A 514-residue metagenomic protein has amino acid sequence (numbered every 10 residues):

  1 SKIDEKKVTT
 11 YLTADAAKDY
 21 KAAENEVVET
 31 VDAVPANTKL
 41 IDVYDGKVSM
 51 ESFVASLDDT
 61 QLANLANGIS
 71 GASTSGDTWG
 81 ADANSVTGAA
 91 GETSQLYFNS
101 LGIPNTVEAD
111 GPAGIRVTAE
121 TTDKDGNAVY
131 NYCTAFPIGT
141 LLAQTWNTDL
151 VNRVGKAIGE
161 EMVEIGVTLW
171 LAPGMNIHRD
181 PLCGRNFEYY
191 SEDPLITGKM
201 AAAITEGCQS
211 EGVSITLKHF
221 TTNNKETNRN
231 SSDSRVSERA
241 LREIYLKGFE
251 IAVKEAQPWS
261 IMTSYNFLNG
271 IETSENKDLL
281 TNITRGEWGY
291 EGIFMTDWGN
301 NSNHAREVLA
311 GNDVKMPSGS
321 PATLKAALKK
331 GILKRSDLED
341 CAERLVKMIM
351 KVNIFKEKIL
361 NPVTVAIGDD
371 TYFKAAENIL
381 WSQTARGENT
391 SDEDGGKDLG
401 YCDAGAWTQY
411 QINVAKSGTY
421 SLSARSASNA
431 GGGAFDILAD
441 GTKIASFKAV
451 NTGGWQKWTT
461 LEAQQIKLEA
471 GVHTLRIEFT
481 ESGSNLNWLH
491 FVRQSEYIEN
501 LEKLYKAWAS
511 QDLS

Functional and structural regions predicted by a protein language model:
S1-Y372, A376-E377, N413, G441 (+2 more regions): Glycoside hydrolase catalytic-domain context in secreted enzymes
V363-S514: Extracytoplasmic
